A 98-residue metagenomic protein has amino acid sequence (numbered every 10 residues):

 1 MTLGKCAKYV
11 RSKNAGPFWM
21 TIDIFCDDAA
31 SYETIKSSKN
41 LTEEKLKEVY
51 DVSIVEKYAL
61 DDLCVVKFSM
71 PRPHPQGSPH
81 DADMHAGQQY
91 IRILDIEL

Functional and structural regions predicted by a protein language model:
M1-L98: Long, contiguous binding/interaction regions
